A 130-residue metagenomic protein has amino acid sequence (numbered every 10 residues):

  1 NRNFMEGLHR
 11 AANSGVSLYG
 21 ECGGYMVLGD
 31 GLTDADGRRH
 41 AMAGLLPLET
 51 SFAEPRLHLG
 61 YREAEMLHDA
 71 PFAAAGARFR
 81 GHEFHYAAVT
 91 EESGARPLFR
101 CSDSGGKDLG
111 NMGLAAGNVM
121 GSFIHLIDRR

Functional and structural regions predicted by a protein language model:
N1-D69: Cysteine-nucleophile active-site neighborhood
S51-R130: Amide-donor transfer/coupling interface in amidating biosynthetic enzymes
